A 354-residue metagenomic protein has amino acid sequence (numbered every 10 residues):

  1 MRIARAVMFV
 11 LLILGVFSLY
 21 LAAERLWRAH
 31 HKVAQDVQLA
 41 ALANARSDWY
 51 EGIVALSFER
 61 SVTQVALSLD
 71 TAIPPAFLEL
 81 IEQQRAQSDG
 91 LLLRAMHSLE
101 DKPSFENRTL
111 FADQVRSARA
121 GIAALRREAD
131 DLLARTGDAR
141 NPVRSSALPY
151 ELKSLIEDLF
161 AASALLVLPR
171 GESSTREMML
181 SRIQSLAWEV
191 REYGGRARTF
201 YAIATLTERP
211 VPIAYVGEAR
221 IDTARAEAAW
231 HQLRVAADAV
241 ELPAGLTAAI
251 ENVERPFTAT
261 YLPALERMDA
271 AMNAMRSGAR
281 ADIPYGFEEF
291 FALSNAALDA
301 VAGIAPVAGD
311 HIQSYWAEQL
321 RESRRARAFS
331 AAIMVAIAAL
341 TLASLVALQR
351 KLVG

Functional and structural regions predicted by a protein language model:
M1-V353: Hydrophobic alpha-helical segments
